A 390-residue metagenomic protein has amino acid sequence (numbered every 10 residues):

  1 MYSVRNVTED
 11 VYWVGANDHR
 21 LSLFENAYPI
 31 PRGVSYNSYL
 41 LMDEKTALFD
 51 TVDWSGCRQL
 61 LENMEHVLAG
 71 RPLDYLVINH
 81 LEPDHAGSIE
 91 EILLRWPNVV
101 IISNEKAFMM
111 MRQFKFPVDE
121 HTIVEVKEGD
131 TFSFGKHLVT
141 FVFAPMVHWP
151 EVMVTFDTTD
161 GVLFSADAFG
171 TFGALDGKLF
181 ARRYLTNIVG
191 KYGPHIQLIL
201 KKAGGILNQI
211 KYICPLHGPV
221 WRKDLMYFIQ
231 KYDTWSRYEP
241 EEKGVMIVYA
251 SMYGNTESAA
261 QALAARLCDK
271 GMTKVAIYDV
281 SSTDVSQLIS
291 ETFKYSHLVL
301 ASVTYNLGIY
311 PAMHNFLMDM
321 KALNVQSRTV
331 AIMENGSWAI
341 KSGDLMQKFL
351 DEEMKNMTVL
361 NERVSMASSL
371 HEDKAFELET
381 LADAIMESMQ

Functional and structural regions predicted by a protein language model:
V4-E65, V154-D157, G161-S165, T256: Conserved beta-strand hairpin/beta-sheet module of binuclear metal-dependent hydrolase folds, prominently
R5-E9, S103-V152, H195-L198, K202: Metallo-beta-lactamase
E44, S55-I102: Active-site metal-binding motif and surrounding structural segment of the metallo-beta-lactamase
K45-A47, Y75, H137, G161-F164 (+4 more regions): Structural motif
F49-T51, L73-L81, I101-N104, L163-D167 (+1 more regions): Active-site neighborhood of phospho(di)ester-bond hydrolases with catalytic His/Asp-centered motifs
H148-V152, A168-G193, Y238-E241: Active-site-proximal loop/helix segment associated with metal-binding centers of metalloenzymes
L175-I213, H217-V220, A262-A276, L288-Q390: FMN-binding flavodoxin-like domain, especially the glycine-rich phosphate-binding loop
Y212-E241, N315: Short N-terminal or domain-adjacent regulatory/targeting segments
